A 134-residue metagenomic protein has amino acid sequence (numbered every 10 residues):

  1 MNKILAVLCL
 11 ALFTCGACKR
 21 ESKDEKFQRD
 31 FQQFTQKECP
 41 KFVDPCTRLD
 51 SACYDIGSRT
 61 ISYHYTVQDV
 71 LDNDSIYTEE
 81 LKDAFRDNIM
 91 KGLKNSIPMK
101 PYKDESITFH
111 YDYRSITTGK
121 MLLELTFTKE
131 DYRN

Functional and structural regions predicted by a protein language model:
I4-F13: Sec-dependent N-terminal signal peptides
C18-E21: Bacterial signal peptide processing site
F27-P45: Post-signal peptide N-terminal segment of mature Sec-exported envelope proteins
D44-Q68: Short edge beta-strands and adjacent turn/loop segments
V67-L71, S115-T117: Beta-strand elements of well-folded, non-transmembrane domains
N73-K100: Short, non-transmembrane amphipathic alpha-helical segments
K91-K120: A short amphipathic beta-strand at an alpha->beta junction
M121-N134: Short, low-complexity, Pro/Ser/Thr/Gly-rich segments in the mature regions of secreted, periplasmic
